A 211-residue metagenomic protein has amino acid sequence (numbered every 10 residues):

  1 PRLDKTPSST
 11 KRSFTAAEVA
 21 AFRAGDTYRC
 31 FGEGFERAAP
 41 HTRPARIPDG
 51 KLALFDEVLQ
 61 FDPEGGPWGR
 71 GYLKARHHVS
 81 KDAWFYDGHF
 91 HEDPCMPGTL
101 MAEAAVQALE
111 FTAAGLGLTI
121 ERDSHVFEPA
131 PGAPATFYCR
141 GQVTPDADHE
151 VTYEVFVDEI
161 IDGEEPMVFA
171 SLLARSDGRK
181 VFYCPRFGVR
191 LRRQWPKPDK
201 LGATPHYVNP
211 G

Functional and structural regions predicted by a protein language model:
P1-M96, T119, F127, V143-P145 (+3 more regions): Non-catalytic linker/capping segments at the edges of enzyme domains
T99-A102, V106-G117: Beta-strand/loop-rich accessory regions of lumenal/periplasmic or secreted enzymes, predominantly carbohydrate-active
A105, E154-F156: Residues within well-ordered beta-strands of beta-sheet-rich folds
S124-G132: Short, basic/aromatic beta-hairpin or loop at an interaction surface
G132-E154: A structural-propensity feature for long, helix-poor, extended segments
